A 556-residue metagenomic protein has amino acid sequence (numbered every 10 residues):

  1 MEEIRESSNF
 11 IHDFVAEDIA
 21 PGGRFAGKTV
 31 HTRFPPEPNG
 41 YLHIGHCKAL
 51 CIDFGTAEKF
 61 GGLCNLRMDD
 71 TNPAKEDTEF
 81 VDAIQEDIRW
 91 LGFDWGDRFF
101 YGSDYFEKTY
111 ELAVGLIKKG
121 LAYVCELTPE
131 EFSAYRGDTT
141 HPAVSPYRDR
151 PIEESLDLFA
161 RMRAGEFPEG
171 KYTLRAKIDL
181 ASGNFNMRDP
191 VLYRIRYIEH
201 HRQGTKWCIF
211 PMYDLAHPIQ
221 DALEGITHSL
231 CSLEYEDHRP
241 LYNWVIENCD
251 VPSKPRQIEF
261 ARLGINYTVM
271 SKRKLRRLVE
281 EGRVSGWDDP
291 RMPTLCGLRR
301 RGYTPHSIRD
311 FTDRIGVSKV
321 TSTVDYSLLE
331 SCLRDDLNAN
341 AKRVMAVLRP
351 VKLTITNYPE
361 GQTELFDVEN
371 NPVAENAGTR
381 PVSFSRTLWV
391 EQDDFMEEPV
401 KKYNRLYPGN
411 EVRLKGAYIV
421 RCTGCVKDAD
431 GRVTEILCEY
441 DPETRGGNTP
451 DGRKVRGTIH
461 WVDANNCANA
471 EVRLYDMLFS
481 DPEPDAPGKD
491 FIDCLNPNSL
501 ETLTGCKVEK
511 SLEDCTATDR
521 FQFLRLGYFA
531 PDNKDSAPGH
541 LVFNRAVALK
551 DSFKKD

Functional and structural regions predicted by a protein language model:
S7-A16, A20-Q85, H200-S232: N-terminal catalytic cores of NTP/NDP-binding nucleotidyl/phosphoryl-transfer enzymes
P21-A26, G55-L63, R89-G96, K119 (+3 more regions): Secondary-structure transition/capping motifs at alpha-helix termini and the adjoining loop/turn into the next element
P36-P38, R67-K75, D97-E107, E130 (+5 more regions): Conserved short loop/turn motifs at secondary-structure junctions
L66, D70-N72, G115-L275, L333 (+2 more regions): Active-site cores that bind ATP or allylic diphosphates and position pyrophosphate for catalysis
F80-F106, L112-G115, G120-Y123: A glycine-rich helix N-cap at a beta->alpha junction
Y235-R239, N243-V245, H306-R309, D313-G316 (+1 more regions): Core subunits and conserved enzymes of cellular information-processing and envelope-translocation systems across
S253-C332: Long, charged, mostly alpha-helical binding arms that flank functional sites
